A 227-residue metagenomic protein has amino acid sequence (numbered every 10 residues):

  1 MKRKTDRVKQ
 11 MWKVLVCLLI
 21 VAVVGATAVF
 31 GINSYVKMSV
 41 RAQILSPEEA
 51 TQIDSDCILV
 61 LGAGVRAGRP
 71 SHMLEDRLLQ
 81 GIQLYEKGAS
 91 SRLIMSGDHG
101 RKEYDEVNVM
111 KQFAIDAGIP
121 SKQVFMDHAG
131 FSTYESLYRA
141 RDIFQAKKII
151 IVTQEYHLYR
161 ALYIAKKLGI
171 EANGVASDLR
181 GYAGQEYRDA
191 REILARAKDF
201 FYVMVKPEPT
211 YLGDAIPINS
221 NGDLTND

Functional and structural regions predicted by a protein language model:
M1-W12, A89, G222-D227: Short, Lys/Arg-enriched, disordered terminal segments
K2-E48: N-terminal type II signal-anchor transmembrane helix that functions as the membrane-insertion/stop-transfer segment
R3-K9, Q185-R188, E192: Coil-to-alpha-helix initiation sites in intrinsically disordered, low-complexity, charged segments
A26-I32, L59, K198-V205: Residue-level signal for alpha-helical transmembrane segments in multi-pass membrane proteins
I32-A190: A structural signal for short, hydrophobic/glycine-enriched beta-strand patches
K102-E106, N173, A195-Y202, N219-L224: A general structural signal for short secondary-structure boundary/capping elements
D189-Y211: A transmembrane-helix-recognition feature enriched in membrane-embedded lipid enzymes and envelope glyco-/phospholipid
P209-D227: Short linear elements at protein peripheries
